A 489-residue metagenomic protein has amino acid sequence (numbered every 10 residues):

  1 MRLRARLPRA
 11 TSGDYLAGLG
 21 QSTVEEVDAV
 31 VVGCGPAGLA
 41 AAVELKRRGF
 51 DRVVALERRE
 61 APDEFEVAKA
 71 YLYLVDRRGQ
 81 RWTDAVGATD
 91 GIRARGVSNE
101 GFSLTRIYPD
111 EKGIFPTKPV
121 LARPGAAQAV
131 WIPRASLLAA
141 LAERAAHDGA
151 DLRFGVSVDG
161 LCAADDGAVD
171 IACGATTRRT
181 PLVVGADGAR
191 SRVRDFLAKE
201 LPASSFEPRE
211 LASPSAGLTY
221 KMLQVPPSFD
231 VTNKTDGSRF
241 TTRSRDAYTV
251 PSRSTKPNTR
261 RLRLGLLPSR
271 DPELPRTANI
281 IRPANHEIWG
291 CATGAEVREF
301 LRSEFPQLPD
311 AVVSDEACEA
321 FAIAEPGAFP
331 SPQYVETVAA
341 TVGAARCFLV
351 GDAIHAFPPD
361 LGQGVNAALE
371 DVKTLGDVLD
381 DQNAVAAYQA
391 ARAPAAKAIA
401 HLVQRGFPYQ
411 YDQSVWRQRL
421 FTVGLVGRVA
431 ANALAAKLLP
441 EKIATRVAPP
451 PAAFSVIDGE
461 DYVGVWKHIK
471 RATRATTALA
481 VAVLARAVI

Functional and structural regions predicted by a protein language model:
M1-A17: N-terminal mitochondrial targeting presequence
G13, Q21, E319, D377-I489: C-terminal helical "tail/cap" subdomain of flavin- and related membrane-associated enzymes
G20-A37: Beta1/beta-strand and adjacent pyrophosphate-binding region of the FAD-binding site in flavoprotein oxidoreductases
T23-V27, D76-M222, G294: Conserved N-terminal helical subregion
V30, V43-A68: Glycine-rich FAD pyrophosphate-binding loop
A37, A41, A61, R190: Conserved Rossmann-like nucleotide-cofactor binding loop
D170-P326: Conserved FAD-binding catalytic core of PHBH/FMO-like flavoproteins
R270, A284-T374, L379-D380: FAD/FMN-dependent oxidoreductases across multiple families
